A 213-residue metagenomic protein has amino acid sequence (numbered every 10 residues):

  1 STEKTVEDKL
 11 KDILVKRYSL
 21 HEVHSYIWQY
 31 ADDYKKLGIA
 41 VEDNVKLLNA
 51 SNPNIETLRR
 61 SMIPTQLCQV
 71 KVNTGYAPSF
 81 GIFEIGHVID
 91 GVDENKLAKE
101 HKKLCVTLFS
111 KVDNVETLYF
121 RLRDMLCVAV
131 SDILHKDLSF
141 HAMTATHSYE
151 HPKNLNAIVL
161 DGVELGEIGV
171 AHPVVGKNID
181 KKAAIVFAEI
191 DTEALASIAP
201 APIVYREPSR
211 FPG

Functional and structural regions predicted by a protein language model:
S1-G213: Extended beta-strand-rich architecture
